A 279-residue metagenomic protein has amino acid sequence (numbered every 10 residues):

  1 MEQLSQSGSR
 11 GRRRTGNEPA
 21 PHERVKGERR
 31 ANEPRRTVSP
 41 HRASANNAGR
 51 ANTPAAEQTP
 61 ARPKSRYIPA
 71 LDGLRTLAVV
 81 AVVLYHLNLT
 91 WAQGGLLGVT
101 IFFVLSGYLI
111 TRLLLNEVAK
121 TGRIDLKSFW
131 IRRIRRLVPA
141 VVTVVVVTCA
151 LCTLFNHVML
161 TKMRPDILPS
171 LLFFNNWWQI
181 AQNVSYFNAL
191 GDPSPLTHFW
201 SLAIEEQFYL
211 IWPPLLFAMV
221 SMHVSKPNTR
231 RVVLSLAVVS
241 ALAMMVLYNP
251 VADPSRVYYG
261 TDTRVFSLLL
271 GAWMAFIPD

Functional and structural regions predicted by a protein language model:
E2-G8, H22-Y67: Short, Lys/Arg-rich, polar N-terminal cytosolic tail immediately upstream of the first transmembrane signal-anchor
E2-Q3, N52-D279: Membrane-interface helix/loop caps of multi-pass membrane proteins
T15-G16, A31: Intrinsic disorder/low-complexity segments
